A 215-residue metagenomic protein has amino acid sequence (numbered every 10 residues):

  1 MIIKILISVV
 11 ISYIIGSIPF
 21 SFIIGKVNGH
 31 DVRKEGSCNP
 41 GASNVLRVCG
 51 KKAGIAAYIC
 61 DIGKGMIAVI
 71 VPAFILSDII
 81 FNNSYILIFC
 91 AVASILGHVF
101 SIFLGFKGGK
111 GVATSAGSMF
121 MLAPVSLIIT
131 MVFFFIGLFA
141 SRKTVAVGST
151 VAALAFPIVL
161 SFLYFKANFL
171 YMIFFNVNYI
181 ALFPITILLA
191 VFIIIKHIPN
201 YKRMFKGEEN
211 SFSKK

Functional and structural regions predicted by a protein language model:
M1-I7, V69-F89, F120-L127, F162-P184: Helix-coil boundary and interhelical linker segments in multi-pass alpha-helical membrane proteins
K4, S8, S12-S17, S21 (+13 more regions): Alpha-helical transmembrane segments in multi-pass membrane proteins
S21, G97-K107, F133-R142, H197-R203: C-terminal ends of transmembrane helices
F22-G54, G108, I198, K202-K215: Cytosolic, membrane-interface loops and tails of multi-pass inner-membrane proteins
D31-A42, F103-A116, T144-A155: Short, non-helical or kinked segments that cap or interrupt transmembrane helices
L46-K51, P72-L76, A93, V112-T144 (+1 more regions): Interfacial segments of multi-pass membrane proteins
G137-L163, A167-I180, P184, V191-F192: Canonical bilayer-spanning transmembrane alpha-helix
M172-K215: C-terminal membrane-associated helical module and adjoining short loops/tails
